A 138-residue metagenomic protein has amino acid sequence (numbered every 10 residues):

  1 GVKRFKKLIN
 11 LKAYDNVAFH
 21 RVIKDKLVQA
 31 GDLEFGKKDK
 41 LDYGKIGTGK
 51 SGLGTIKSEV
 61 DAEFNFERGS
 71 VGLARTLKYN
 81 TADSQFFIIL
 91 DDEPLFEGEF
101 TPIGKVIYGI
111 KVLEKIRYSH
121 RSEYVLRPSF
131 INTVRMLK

Functional and structural regions predicted by a protein language model:
G1-K138: Cyclophilin-like peptidyl-prolyl cis-trans isomerases
